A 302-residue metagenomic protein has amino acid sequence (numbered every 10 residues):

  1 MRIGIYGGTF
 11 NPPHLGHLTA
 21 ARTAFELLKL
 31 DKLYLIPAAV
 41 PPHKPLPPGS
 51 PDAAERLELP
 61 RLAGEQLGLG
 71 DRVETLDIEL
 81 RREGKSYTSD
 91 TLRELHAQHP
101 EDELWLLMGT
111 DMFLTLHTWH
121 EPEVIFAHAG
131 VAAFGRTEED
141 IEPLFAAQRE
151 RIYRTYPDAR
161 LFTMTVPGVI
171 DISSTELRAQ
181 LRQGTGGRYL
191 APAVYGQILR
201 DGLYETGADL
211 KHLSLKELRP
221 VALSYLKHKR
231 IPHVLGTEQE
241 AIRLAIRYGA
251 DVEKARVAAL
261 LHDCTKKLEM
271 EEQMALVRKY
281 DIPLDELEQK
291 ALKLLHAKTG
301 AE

Functional and structural regions predicted by a protein language model:
M1-S214: Nucleotidyltransferase catalytic core that binds NTPs
N11-P13, L215, A259-T265: Histidine-centered catalytic micro-motifs
A21, P60, T237, A241 (+1 more regions): Aromatic/hydrophobic pocket-lining residues that form π-stacking "cages" and hydrophobic walls in ligand
E176, Q180, E217, V221 (+2 more regions): A general alpha-helix detector
P220-S224, R247-E302: Divalent metal-dependent catalytic cores for phosphoryl transfer on phosphate-bearing substrates
